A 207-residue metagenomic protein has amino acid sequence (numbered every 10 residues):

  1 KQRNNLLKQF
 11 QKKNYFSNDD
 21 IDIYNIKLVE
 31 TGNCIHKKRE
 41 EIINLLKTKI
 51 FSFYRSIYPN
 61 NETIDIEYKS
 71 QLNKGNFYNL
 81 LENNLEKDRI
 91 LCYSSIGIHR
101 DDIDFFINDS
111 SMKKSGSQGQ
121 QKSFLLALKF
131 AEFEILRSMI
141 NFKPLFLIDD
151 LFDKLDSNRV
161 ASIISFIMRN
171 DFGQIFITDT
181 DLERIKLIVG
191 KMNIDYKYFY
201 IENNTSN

Functional and structural regions predicted by a protein language model:
K1-L7: Extended, charged alpha-helical "arm/stalk" segments used for dimerization and assembly in large NTPase-driven machines
K13-L145, K154, N158-F176, E183-N193 (+2 more regions): Conserved NTPase motor "head" modules and their coupling/switch loops across ABC/AAA+ ATPases, GTPases, and GHKL ATPases
D149-L151: Walker B catalytic acidic pair
